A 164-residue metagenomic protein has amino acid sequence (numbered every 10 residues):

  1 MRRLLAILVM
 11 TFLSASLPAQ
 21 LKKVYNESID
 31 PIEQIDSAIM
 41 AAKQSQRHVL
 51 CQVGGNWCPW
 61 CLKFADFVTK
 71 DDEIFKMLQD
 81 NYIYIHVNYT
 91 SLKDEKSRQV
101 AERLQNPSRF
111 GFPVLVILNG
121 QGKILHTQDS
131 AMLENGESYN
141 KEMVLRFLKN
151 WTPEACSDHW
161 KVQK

Functional and structural regions predicted by a protein language model:
M1-L4: Positively charged n-region of N-terminal signal peptides that target proteins for export
V9-P18: Hydrophobic h-region of N-terminal signal peptides that target proteins for export in Gram-negative bacteria
Q20-S45, C156-W160: N-terminal leader/targeting and pre-domain segments
I29-P31, D71-S97: Thiol-based oxidoreductase modules, predominantly thioredoxin-like and allied folds used for disulfide exchange
S37-K70, I74: Local sequence-structure signature of Cys/Sec-based thiol-disulfide redox active-site neighborhoods
S45-V49, D80-I85, G111-P113, G120-G122: Loop/turn elements at helix/coil->beta-strand transitions in domains of secreted/extracellular proteins
Y89-F112: Structural alpha/beta surface segment adjacent to cysteine/selenocysteine redox centers across thiol/disulfide enzymes
R109-W160: Non-catalytic, surface beta->alpha helical segment in thiol-disulfide oxidoreductase systems
